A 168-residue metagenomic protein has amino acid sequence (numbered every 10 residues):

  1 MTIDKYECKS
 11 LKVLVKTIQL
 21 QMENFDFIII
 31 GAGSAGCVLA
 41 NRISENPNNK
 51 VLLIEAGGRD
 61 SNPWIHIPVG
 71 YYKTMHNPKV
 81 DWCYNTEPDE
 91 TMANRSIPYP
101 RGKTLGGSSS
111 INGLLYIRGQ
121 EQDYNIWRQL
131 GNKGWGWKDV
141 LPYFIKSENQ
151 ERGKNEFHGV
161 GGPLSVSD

Functional and structural regions predicted by a protein language model:
T2-D168: N-terminal redox-cofactor-binding region of secreted/periplasmic oxidoreductases
